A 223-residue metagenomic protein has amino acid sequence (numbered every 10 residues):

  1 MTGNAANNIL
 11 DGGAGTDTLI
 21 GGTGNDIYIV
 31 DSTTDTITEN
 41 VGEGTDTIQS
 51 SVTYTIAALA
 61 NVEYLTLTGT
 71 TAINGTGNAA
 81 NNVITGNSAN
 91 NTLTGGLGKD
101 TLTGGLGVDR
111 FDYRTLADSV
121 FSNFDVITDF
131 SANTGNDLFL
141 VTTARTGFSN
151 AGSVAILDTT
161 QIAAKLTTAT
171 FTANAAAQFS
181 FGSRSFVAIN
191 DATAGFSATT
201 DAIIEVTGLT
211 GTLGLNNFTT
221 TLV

Functional and structural regions predicted by a protein language model:
M1, T66-L67: Extended, small-residue-rich solenoid/repeat segments and analogous flexible loops that form exposed scaffolds
T2-A57, A72, T76, N81-Q161: Acidic, glycine-rich calcium-binding repeat modules characteristic of RTX/beta-roll and related beta-solenoid repeat
T66, V108-V223: Acidic glycine/aspartate-rich repeat arrays in secreted/surface proteins
